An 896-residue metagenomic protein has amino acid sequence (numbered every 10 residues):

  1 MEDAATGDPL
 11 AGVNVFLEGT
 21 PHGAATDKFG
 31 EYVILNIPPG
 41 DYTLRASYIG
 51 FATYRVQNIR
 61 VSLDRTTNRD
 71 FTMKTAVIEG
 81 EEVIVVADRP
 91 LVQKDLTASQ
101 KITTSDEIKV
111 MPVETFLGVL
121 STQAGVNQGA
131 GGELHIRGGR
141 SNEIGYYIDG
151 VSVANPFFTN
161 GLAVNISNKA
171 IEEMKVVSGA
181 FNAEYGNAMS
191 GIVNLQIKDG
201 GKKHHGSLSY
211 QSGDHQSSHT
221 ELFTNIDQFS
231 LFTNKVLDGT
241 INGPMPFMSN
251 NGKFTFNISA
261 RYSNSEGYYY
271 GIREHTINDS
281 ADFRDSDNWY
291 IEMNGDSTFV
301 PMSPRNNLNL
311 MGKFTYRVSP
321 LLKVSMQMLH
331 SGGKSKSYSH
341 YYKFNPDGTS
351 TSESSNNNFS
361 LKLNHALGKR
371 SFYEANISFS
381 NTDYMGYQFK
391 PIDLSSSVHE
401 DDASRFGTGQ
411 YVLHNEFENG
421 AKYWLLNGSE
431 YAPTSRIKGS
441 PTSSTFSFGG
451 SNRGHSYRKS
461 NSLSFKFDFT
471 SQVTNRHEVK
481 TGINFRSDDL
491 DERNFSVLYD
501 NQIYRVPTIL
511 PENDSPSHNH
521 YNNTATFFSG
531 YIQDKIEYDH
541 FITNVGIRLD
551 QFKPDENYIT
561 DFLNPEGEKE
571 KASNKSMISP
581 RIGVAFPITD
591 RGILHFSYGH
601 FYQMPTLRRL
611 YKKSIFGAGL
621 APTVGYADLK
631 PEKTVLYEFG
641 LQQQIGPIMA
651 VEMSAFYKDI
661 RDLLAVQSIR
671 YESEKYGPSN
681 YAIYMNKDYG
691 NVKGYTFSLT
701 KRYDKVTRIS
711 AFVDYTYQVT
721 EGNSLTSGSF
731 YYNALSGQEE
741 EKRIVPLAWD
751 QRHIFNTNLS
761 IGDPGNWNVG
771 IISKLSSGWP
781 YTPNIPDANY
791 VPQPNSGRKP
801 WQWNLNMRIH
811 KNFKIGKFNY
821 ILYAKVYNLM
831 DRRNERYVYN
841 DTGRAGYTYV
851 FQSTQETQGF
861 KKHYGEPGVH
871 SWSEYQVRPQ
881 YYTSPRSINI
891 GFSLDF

Functional and structural regions predicted by a protein language model:
M1-V86, L91: Periplasm-facing N-terminal accessory domains of Gram-negative outer-membrane beta-barrel systems
A52, N58-N68, E82-A183, N187-I192 (+3 more regions): Periplasmic N-terminal accessory/gating domains of Gram-negative outer-membrane beta-barrel systems
E173-A180, I192-I197, G201-P246, A260 (+1 more regions): Short strand-turn segments of transmembrane beta-barrel domains in outer membranes, especially the first one or two
L231-K334, S354-R370, P580: Transmembrane beta-barrel wall of Gram-negative outer-membrane proteins
N294-P301, S443-S456, S464, Q472 (+2 more regions): Signature of Gram-negative outer-membrane beta-barrel scaffolds
E374, S378, P587, I593-H595 (+7 more regions): Membrane-embedded beta-barrel scaffold of Gram-negative outer-membrane proteins
F552, F656-D659, Y671, Y676-P783: Gram-negative outer-membrane beta-barrel transporters
N766, K774-P786, K811-F896: C-terminal beta-signal and adjacent terminal beta-strands/loops of Gram-negative outer-membrane beta-barrel proteins
